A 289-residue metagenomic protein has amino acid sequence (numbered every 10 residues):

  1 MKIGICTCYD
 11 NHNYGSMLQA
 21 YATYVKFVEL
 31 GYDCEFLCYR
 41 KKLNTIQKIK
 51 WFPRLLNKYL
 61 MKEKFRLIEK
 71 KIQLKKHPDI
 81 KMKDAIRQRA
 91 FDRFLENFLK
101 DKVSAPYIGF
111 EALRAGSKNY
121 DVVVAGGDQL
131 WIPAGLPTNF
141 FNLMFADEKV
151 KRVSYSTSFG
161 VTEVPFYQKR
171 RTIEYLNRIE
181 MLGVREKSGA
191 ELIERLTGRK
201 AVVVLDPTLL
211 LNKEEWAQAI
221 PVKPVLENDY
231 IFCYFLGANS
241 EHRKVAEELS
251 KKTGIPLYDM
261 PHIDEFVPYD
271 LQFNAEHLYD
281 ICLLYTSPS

Functional and structural regions predicted by a protein language model:
M1-I3: Extreme N-terminal starter segment of soluble prokaryotic enzymes
I5-Y14, L18-E174: Aromatic- and Gly/Pro-rich donor/ligand-binding loops that form nucleotide- or phosphate-bearing donor binding pockets
D121, E180, D229, L283: Conserved acidic residues
V124-K169, T197, V203-D270: Active-site donor-nucleotide binding/catalytic segment of nucleotide-sugar enzymes
L130, S188-G189: Alpha-helix capping/helix-boundary segments
I179-E186: A short beta-strand/loop micro-motif in the catalytic core of glycosyltransferases that engages the nucleotide-sugar
E276-L284: Short acidic alpha-helix that forms the nucleotide-activated donor recognition element in Leloir-type transferases
Y285-S289: Conserved small/polar residues in nucleotide/adenosyl-binding loops
